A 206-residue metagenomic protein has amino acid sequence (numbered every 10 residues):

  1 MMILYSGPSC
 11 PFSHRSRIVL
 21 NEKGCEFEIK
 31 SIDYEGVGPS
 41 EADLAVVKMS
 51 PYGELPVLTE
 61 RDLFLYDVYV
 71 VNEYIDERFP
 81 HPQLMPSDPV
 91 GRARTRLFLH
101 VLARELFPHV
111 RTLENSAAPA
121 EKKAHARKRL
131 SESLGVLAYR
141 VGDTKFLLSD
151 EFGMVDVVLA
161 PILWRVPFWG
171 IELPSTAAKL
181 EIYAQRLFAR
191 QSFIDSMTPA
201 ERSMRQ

Functional and structural regions predicted by a protein language model:
M1-R127, S131, A138: GST-like domain detector, emphasizing the conserved glutathione-binding G-site in the N-terminal thioredoxin-like
K30, V68, T176, M197-T198: Residue-level detector of family-conserved "landmark" positions at structurally sensitive sites
Y34-E35, L180, E201: Conserved beta-strand edge residues that scaffold enzyme active sites
I75, T176, R205: Glycine-rich, phosphate-binding/catalytic loops in enzymes
V90, F98, L102-S192, S196: GST-like fold's C-terminal all-alpha helical module
T198-Q206: Terminal-tail/helix-coil boundary detector
